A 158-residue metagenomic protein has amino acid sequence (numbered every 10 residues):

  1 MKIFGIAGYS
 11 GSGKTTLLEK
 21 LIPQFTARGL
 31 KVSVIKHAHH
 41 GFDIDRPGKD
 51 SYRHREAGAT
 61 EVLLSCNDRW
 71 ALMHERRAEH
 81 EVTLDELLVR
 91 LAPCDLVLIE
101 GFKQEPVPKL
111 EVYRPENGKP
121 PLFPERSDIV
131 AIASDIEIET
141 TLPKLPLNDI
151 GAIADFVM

Functional and structural regions predicted by a protein language model:
I3: Walker A (P-loop) ATP-phosphate-binding motif of ABC ATPase nucleotide-binding domains
I6: Hydrophobic anchor at the beta1->P-loop junction of P-loop NTPases
S10: The conserved Walker
K14: Conserved lysine of the Walker
L17-L18: Post-Walker A alpha-helix
I22-D85: N-terminal phosphate/diphosphate-binding loop that engages ATP/GTP or pyrophosphate donors across diverse enzyme folds
E75-Q104: Phosphate-binding/switch loop-helix module in NTP-utilizing enzymes
L96-M158: Phosphate/Mg2+-binding loops and adjacent switch elements in nucleotide/diphosphate-handling enzyme cores
